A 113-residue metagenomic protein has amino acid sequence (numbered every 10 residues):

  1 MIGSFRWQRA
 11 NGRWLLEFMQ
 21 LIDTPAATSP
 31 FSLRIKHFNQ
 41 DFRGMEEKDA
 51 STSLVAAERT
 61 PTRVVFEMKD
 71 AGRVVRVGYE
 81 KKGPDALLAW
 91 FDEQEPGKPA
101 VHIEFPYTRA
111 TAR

Functional and structural regions predicted by a protein language model:
M1-D70, V75, A110-R113: Central antiparallel beta-sheet cores of small beta-barrel/beta-sandwich binding domains
V55-A56, K82-R113: Edge beta-strand at a domain terminus
